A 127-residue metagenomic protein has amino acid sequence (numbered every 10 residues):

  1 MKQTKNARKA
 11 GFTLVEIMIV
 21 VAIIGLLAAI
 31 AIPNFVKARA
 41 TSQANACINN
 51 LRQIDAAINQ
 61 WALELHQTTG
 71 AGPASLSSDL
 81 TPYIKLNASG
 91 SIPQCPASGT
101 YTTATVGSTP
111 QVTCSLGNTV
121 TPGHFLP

Functional and structural regions predicted by a protein language model:
M1-F12: N-terminal leader/signal peptides at the extreme start of proteins
R8, I19, A31, Q43 (+1 more regions): Conserved Rossmann-like nucleotide-binding pocket used by diverse enzymes that bind dinucleotide cofactors
T13, I17, R52, A56: Catalytic phosphate/metal-binding cores of nucleic-acid and nucleotide-processing enzymes, i.e., regions that mediate
M18-N34: Alpha-helical hydrophobic helix detector
V21, I48, D55: Conserved catalytic core of two-component sensor histidine kinases
A31, R39, N59-A62: Protein kinase-like catalytic domain
V36-L51: Aliphatic-rich helix starts adjacent to a transmembrane/signal segment
A56-P127: Extracellular/periplasmic head regions of type IV pilus-like filament subunits
